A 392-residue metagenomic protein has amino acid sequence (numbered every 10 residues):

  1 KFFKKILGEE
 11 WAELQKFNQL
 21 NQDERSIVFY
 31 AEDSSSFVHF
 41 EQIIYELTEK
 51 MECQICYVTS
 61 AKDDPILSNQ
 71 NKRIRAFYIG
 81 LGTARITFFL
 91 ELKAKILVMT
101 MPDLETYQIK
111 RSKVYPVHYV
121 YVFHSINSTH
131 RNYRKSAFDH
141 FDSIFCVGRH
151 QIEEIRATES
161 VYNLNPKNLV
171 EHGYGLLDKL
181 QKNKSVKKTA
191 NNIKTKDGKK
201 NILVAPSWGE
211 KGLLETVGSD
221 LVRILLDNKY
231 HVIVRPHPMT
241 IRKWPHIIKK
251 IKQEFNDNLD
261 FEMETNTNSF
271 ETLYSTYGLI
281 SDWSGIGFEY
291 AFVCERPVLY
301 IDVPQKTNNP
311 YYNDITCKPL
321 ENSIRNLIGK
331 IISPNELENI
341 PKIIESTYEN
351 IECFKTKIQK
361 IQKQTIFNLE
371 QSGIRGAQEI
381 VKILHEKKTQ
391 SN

Functional and structural regions predicted by a protein language model:
K1-R25, Q390-N392: Non-catalytic membrane-proximal stalk/linker segments that position and tether the catalytic domains
F3-A12, A137-L213, P238-I241, K355: A nucleotide-sugar donor-handling region in carbohydrate enzymes
D23-I27, D197-L203, H231: Charged active-site motifs of nucleotide-sugar-dependent glycosyltransferases
V28-K182: Active-site and donor-binding regions of nucleotide-sugar-utilizing enzymes
V58-K72, L226-M263: Catalytic donor nucleotide-activated moiety binding site of glycosyltransferases and closely related
L81-R85, P245-F288, V293: Donor nucleotide-activated moiety binding/catalytic core segment of transferases that use nucleotide-activated donors
P166, G278, W283-Q364: Catalytic binding pocket for nucleotide-activated donors in carbohydrate/polymer assembly enzymes
L369-N392: C-terminal alpha-helical cap of glycosyltransferases
